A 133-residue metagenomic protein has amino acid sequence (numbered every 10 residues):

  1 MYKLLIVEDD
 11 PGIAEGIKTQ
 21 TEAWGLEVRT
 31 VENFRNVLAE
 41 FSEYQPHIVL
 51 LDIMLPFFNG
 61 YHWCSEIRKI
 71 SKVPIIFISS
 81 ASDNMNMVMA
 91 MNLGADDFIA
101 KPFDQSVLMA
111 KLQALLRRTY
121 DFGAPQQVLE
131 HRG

Functional and structural regions predicted by a protein language model:
M1-Y120: N-terminal/domain-start alpha-helical segments
T119-G133: CheY-like receiver
